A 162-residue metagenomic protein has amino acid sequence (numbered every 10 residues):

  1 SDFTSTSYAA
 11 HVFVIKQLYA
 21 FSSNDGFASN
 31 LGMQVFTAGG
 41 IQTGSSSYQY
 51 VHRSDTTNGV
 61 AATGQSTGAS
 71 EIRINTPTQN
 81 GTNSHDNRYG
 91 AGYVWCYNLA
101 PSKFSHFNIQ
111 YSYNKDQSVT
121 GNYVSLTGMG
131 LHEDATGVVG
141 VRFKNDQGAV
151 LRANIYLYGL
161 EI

Functional and structural regions predicted by a protein language model:
S1-I162: Surface-exposed molecular-recognition determinants
